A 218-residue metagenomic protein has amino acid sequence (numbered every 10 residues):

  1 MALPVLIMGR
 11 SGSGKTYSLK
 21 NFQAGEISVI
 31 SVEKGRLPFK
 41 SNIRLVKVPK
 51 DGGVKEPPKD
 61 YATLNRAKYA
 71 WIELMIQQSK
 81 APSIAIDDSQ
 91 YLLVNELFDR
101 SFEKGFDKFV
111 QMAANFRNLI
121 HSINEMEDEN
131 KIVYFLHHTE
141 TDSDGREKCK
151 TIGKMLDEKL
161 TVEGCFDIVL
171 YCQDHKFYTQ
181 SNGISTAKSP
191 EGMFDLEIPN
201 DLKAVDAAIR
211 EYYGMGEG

Functional and structural regions predicted by a protein language model:
M1-S79, S83-I84, Y91: Conserved P-loop
K20-N21, E125, G164: Solvent-exposed polar/charged
A24, E33-L37, S89-Y91, T139-S143 (+2 more regions): Conserved nucleotide-binding/hydrolysis micro-motifs of P-loop NTPases
I27-V29, V133, V169-Y171: Short, well-ordered beta-strand core segments
S83-L160: P-loop NTPase motor core
D142-G218: Conserved GTP-binding G-domain of TRAFAC-class P-loop NTPases and closely related GTPase folds
